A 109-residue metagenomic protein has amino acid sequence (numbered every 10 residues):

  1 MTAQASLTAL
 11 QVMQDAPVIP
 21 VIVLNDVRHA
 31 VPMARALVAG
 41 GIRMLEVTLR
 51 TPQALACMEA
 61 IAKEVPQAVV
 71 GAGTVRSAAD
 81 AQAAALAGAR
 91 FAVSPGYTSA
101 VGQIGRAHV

Functional and structural regions predicted by a protein language model:
M1-G88: Conserved N-terminal beta1-alpha1 strand-loop-helix module at the mouth
M13, I104-G105: A generic structural signal for well-ordered alpha-helical segments
G88-G102: Glycine-rich phosphate-binding active-site loops on the catalytic face of alpha/beta enzymes
A107-V109: Conserved small/polar residues in nucleotide/adenosyl-binding loops
